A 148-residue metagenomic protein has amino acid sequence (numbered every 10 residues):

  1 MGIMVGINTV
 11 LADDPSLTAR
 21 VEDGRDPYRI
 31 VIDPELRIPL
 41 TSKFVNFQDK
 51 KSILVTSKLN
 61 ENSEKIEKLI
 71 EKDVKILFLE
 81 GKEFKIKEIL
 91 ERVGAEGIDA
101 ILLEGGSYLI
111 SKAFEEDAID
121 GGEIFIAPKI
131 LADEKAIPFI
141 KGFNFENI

Functional and structural regions predicted by a protein language model:
M1-I148: Enzymes that bind and transform nitrogen-containing heteroaromatic metabolites
